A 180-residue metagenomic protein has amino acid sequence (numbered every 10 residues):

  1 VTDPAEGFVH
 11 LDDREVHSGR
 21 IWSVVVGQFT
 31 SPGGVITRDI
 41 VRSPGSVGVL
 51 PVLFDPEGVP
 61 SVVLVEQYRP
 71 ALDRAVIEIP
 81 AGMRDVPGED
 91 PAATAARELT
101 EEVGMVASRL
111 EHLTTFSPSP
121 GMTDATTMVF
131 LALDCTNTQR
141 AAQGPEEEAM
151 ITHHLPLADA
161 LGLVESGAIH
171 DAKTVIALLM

Functional and structural regions predicted by a protein language model:
T2-F8, A75, H112, P120-T123 (+3 more regions): Nudix hydrolase/Nudix homology domain
D12-L50: Acidic, metal-coordinating catalytic segment for phosphate/diphosphate chemistry, firing primarily on the Nudix
E15-R20, P70, F116-T127: Acidic pyrophosphate-coordinating catalytic loop
S23-G34, S119-Q139: Active-site-adjacent beta-strand/loop module that shapes the phosphate/pyrophosphate-binding cleft
F29, P51, L64, L131-A132 (+1 more regions): Conserved hydrophobic "DFG−1" position in protein kinase catalytic cores
V41-S43, L50, G58-R97, Q139 (+1 more regions): Conserved Nudix-box catalytic region and its N-terminal flanking loop in Nudix hydrolases and closely related
V63-L64, E78, E98-T100, E111-H112 (+2 more regions): Conserved beta-strand segments that form the floor/walls of ligand-binding pockets within enzyme and binding domains
V86-T114: Internal catalytic-core helix/loop-beta-alpha segment that presents or stabilizes conserved functional determinants
